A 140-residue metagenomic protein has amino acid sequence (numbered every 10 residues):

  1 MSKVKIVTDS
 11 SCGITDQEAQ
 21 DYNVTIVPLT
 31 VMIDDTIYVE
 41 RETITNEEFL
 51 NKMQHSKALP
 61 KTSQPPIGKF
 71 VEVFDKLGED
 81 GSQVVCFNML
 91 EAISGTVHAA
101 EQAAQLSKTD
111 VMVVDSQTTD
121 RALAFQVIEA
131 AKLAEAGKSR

Functional and structural regions predicted by a protein language model:
M1: A short acidic-Thr-Gly-centered motif at the start of a beta-strand
V4-I6, V24-T25, S82-V85, D110-M112: Structural motif
K5-P66: N-terminal glycine-rich anion-binding loop in soluble enzyme alpha/beta folds
D9-S11, L29-T30, M89-L90, S116-Q117 (+1 more regions): Fold-independent oxyanion-binding glycine-rich loops and adjacent beta-strand/coil segments at enzyme active sites
G13, T43, Q64-V71, S94 (+2 more regions): Electropositive phosphate-/nucleotide-binding environments in soluble metabolic enzymes
D21, K52, S56, L77-D80 (+2 more regions): Change "in soluble alpha/beta enzymes" to "in soluble alpha/beta proteins
S56-A58, Q64-A92, H98-A99: Glycine-rich phosphate- or other oxyanion-binding loops that anchor nucleotides, phosphorylated ligands
V85, I93-R140: Active-site histidine-anchored catalytic micro-motif
